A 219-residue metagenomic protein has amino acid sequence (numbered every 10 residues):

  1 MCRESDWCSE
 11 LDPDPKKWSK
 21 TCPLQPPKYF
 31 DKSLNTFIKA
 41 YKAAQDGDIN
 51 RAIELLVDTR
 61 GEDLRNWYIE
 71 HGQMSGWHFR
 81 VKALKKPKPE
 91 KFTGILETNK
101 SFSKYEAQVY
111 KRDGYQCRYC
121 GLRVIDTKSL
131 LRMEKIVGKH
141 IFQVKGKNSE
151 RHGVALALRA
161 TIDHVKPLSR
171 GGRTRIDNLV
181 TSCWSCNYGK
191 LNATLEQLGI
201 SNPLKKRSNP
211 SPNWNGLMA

Functional and structural regions predicted by a protein language model:
M1-Q108, G114, G121-K128, N213 (+1 more regions): A boundary/linker detector
R112-Y115, N178: Disulfide-bonded cysteine motifs in exported proteins
Y115-Q116, T161, S182: The −1 position to Zn-ligating cysteines in a subset of zinc-ribbon hairpins
Y119-C120, S185: Short, cysteine/histidine-rich loop/knuckle motifs that typically chelate Zn2+
V124-L179, P203: Histidine-centered nuclease catalytic patch
I125, R175, L179-S201: Short Cys/His-centered divalent metal-binding micro-motifs
W184, E196-A219: Intrinsically disordered, low-complexity, charge-dense segments enriched in Lys/Arg and Glu/Asp interspersed
